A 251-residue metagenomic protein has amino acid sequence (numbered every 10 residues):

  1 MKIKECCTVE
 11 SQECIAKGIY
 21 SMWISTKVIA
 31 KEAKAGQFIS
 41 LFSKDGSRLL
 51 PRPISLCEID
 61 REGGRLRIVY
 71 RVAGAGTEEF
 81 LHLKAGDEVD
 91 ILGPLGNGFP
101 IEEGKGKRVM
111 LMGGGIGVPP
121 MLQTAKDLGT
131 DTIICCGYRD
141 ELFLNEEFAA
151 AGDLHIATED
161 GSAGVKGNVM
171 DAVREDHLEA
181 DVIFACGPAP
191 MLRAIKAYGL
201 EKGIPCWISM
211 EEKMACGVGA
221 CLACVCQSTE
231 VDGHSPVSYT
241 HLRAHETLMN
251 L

Functional and structural regions predicted by a protein language model:
K2-A85: Ferredoxin-reductase
A75-K213: FNR/FR-type flavoprotein reductase catalytic core
E212-E230, P236-Y239: Local cysteine-cluster metal-coordination motifs and their immediate loop/turn environment, predominantly Fe-S cluster
T240-T247: Conserved small/polar residues in nucleotide/adenosyl-binding loops
